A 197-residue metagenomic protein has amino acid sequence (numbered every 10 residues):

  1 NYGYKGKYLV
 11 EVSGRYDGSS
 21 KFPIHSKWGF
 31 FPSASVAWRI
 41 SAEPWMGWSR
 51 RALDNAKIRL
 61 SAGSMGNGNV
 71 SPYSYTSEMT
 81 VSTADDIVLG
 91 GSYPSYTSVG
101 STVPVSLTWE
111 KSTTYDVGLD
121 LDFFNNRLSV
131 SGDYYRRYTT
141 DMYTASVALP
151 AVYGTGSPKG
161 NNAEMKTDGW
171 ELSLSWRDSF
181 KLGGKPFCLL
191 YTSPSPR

Functional and structural regions predicted by a protein language model:
N1-S193, R197: Extracellular/periplasmic, surface-exposed regions of secreted and cell-surface proteins
